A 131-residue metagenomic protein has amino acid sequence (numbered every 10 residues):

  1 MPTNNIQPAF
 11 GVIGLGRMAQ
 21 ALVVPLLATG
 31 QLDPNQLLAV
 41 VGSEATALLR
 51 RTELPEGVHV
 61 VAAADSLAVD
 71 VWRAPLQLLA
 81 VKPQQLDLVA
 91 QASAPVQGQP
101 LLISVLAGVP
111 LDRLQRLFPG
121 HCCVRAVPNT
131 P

Functional and structural regions predicted by a protein language model:
N5-G11: Extreme N-terminal starter segment of soluble prokaryotic enzymes
A9, D33-L37, C122: Residues at the starts of beta-strands that form the adenosine-phosphate
L15-G16: Glycine-rich Rossmann-fold phosphate-binding loop(s) that bind the pyrophosphate of adenine dinucleotide cofactors
A19-Q20: N-terminal Rossmann-fold NAD(P) dinucleotide-binding loop
L26: Aromatic pocket-lining residues of Rossmann-like dinucleotide-binding sites
L38, E44-L49, L54, V58-P131: Rossmann-like NAD(P)(H) cofactor-binding subdomain of soluble oxidoreductases
